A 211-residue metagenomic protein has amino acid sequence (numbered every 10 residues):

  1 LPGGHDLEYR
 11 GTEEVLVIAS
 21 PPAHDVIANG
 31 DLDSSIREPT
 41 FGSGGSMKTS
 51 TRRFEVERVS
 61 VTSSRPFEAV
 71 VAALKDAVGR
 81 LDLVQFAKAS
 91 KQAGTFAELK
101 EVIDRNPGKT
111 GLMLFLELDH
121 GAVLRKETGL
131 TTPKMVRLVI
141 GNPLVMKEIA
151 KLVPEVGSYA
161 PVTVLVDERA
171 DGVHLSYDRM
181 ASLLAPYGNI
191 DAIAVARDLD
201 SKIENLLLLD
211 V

Functional and structural regions predicted by a protein language model:
P2-A23, G172-V173: Ligand-binding loop in jelly-roll beta-barrel domains
A19-P21, S63, Y177-R179: Short, structured patches in soluble enzyme cores that scaffold and shape functional sites
D25-M47: Short, Lys/Arg-enriched N-terminal segments with co-localized hydrophobic residues within the first ~10-30 amino acids
G45-G108: Charge-rich, low-complexity N-terminal segments
G108-V139: Helix-adjacent hinge/juxtasegments
P133-R169: Short, internal acidic amphipathic alpha-helical interface segments that mediate docking to partner proteins
V166-Y187: Beta-strand/loop substructures that line and gate deep hydrophobic ligand-binding cavities in soluble
Y187-V211: Well-ordered alpha/beta subsegment
